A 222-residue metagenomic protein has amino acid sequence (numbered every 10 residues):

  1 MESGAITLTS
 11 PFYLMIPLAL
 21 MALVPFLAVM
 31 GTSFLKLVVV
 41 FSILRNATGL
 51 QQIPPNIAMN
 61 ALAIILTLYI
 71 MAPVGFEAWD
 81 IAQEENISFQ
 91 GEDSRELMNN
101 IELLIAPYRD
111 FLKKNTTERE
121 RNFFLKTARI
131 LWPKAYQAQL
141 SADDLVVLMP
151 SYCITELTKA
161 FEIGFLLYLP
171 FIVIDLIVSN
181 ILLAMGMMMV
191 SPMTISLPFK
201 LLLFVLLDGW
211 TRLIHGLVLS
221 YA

Functional and structural regions predicted by a protein language model:
M1-A222: Hydrophobic alpha-helical segments and their helix-loop boundaries in membrane and membrane-proximal proteins
